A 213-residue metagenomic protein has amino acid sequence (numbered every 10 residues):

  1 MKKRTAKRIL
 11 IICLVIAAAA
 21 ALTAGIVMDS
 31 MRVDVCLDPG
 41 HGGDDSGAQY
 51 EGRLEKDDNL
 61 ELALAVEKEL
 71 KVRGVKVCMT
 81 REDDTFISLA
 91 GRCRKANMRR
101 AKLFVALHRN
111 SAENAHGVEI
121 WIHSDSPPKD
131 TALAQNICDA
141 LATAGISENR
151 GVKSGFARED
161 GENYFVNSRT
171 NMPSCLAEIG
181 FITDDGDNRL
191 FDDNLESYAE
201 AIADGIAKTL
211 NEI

Functional and structural regions predicted by a protein language model:
M1-K3: N-terminal secretory signal peptides that target proteins for export/translocation
T5-L10, A20-D29, V33, D57-I213: Active-site-proximal helix/loop segments of hydrolytic enzymes
V15-A19: Bacterial N-terminal signal peptides
M31-E51, V105: Catalytic-core environment of secreted peptidases
G47-E61: Glycine- and acidic-residue-enriched helix-capping/strand-helix junction motifs
